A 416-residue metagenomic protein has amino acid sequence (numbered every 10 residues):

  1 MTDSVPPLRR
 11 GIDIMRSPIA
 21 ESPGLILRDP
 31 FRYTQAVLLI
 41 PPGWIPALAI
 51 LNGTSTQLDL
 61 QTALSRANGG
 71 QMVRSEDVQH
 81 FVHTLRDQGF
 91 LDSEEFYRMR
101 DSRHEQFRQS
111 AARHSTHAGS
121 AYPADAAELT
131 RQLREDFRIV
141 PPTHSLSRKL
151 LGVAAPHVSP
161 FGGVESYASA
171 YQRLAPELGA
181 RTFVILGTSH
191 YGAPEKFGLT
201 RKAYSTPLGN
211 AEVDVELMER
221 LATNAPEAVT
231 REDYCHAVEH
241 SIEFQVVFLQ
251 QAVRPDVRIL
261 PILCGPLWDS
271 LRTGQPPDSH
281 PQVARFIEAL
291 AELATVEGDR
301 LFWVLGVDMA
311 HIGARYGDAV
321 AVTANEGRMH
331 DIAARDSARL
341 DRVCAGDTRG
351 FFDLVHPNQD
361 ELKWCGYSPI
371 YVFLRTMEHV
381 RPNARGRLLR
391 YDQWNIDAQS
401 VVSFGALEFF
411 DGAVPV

Functional and structural regions predicted by a protein language model:
M1-A49: Acidic, low-complexity/disordered tracts enriched in E/D and polar residues
I14-R16, V257-I259, P382-L388: Generic structural motif
I19-E21, G198, D256, V401-S403: A short, structural micro-pattern
S22-G24, G162-G163, D397: Short N-terminal binding/cap micro-motifs at the start of the first secondary-structure element
F31-A127: Long, charge-rich, low-complexity alpha-helical segments
S102-H104, S270, D397: Short secondary-structure boundary/hinge segments and terminal tails
A111, T116-R375, H379, D392 (+2 more regions): Active-site histidine-anchored catalytic micro-motif
V380-V416: Long, Lys/Arg- and hydrophobic-enriched amphipathic alpha-helices
